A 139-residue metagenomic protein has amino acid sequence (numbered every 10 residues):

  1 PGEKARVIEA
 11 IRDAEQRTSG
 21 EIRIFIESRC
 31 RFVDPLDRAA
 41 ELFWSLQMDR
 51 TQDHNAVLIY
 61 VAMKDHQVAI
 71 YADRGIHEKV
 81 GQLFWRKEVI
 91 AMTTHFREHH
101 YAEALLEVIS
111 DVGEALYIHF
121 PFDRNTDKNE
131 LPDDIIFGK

Functional and structural regions predicted by a protein language model:
P1-R17, I22-R124, K128-E130, D134-G138: Divalent-cation
